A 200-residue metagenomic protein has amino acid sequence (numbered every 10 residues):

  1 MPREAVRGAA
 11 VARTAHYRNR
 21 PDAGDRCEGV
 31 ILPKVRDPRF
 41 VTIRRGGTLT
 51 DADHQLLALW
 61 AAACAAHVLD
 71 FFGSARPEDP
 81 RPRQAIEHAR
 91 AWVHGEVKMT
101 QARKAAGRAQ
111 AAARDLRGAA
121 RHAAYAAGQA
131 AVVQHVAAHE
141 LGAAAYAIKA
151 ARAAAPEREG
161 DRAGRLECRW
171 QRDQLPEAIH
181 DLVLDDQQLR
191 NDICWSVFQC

Functional and structural regions predicted by a protein language model:
E4-A15: Acidic, Ala/Val/Gly-enriched low-complexity intrinsically disordered segments
R13-Q171, F198: Structured binding/interaction patches within domain cores
K34, W170-C200: Acidic, carboxylate-rich catalytic segments that either coordinate divalent cations
